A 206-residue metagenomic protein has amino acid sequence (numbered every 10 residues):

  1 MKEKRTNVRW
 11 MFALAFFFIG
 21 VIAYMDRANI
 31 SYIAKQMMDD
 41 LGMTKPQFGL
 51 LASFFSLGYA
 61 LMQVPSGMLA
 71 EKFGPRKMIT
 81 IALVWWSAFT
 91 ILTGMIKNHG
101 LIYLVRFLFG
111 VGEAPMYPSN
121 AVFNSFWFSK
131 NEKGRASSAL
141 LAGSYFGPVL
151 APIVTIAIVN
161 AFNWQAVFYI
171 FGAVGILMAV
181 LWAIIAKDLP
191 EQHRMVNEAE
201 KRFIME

Functional and structural regions predicted by a protein language model:
M11-K45, S66: Extracytoplasmic
A28, S56-V64, A114, P148-V149: Residue-level signature of mid-helix packing/kink "hotspots" within the transmembrane helices of 12-pass Major
G42, G74, F89, M95-L101 (+3 more regions): Helix-breaking motifs and short loop linkers at transmembrane-helix boundaries and internal kinks in secondary membrane
L61-G100: Conserved MFS/SLC helix-loop-helix module at the cytosolic interface between two early adjacent transmembrane helices
V105-S144: Cytoplasmic helix-loop-helix junction between adjacent transmembrane helices in 12-TM secondary transporters
L140-I185, P190-H193: Helix-loop-helix hairpin linking two adjacent transmembrane segments in secondary transporters
K187-E206: Flexible cytoplasmic inter-helical loops of multi-pass small-molecule transporters
